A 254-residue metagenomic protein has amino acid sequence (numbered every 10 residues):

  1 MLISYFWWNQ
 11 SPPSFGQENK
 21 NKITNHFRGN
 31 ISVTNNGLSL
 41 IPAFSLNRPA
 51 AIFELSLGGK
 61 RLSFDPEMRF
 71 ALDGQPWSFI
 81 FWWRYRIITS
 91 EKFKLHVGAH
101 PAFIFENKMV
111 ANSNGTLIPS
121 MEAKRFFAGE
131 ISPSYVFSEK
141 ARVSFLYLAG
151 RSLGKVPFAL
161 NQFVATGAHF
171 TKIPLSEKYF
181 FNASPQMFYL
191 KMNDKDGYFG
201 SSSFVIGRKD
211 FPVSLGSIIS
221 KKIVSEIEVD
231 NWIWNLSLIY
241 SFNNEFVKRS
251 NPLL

Functional and structural regions predicted by a protein language model:
M1-I23, F242: Bacterial Sec-dependent N-terminal signal peptides
I23-L38, F44-N47, L72-F170, S217-I219 (+1 more regions): Outer-membrane pore/translocation modules
A50-G59, S63: Surface-exposed extracellular loop regions of Gram-negative outer-membrane beta-barrel proteins
R69-L72, F188-K191, K221: Short histidine/acidic/glycine/proline-rich micro-motifs that form metal- and phosphate-coordinating active-site loops
D73-Q75, L175, M192-D194: Short glycine/serine/proline-enriched coil/turn segments at secondary-structure junctions
P174-F181, P185: A conserved mid-domain beta-alpha-beta active-site/ligand-binding segment of alpha/beta enzyme cores
S184-S217: Glycine/small-residue-rich hydrophobic helix-like segments
